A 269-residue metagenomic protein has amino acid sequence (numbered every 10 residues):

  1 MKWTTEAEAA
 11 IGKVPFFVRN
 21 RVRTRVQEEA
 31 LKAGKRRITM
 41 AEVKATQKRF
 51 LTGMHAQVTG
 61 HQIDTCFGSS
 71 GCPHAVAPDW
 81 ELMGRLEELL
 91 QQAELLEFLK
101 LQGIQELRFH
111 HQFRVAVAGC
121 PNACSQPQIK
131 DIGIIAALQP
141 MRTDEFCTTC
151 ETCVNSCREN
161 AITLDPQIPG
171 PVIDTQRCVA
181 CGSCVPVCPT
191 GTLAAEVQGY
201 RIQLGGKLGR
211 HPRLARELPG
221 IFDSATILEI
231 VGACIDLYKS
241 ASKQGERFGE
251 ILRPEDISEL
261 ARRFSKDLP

Functional and structural regions predicted by a protein language model:
I11: Conserved RecA-like P-loop NTPase ATPase core
F16-T24: The conserved phosphate-sensing helix
R23-K32: C-terminal helical "lid" of AAA+/P-loop NTPase domains
G34-R49: Conserved C-terminal helix/linker of AAA+ ATPases
T52-T152, S156, R177: Small-residue-enriched alpha-helical segments and adjacent helix-cap loops that form tight helix-helix packing
L95-Q105, D165, S240-P254: Flexible, glycine/charged-enriched surface loops at secondary-structure junctions
Q128-D131, T152-P171, S183-Y200: Iron-sulfur cluster-binding cysteine motifs and their immediate structural context in ferredoxin-like electron-transfer
T175-P269: Flanking helices and flexible, charged tails adjoining ferredoxin-like Fe-S electron-transfer domains in multi-subunit
